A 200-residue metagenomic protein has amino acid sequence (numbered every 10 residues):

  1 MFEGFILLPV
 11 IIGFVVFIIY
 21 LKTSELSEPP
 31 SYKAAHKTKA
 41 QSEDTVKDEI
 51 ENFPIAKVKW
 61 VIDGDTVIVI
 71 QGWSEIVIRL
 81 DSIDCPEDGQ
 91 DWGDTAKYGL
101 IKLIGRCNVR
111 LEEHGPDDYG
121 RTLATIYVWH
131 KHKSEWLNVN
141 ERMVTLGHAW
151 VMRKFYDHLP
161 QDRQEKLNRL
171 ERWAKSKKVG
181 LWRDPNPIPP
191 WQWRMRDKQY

Functional and structural regions predicted by a protein language model:
F2-Y200: Small beta-barrel nucleic-acid-binding modules, primarily SNase/OB-fold domains and secondarily Tudor-like barrels
